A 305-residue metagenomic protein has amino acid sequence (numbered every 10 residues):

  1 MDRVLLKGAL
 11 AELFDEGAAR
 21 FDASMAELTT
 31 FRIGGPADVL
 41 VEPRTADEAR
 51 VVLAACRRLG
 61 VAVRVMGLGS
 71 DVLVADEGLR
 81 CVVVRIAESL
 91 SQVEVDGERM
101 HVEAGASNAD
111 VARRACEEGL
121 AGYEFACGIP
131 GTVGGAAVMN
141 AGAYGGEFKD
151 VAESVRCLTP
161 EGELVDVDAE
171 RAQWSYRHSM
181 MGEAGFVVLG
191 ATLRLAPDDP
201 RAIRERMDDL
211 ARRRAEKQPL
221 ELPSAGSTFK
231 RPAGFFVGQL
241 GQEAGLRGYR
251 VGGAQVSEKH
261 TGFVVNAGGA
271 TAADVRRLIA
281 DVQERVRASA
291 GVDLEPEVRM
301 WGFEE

Functional and structural regions predicted by a protein language model:
M1, L5, A26, R44-D47 (+11 more regions): Conserved active-site and cofactor/substrate-binding residues in soluble primary-metabolism enzymes
D2-V133, A143: Anion-binding (especially nucleotide phosphate/pyrophosphate-binding) glycine-rich loop and adjoining beta-alpha core
R20-F21, T29-T30, V72, L158-E305: Phosphate/pyrophosphate- and phosphate-bearing ligand-binding catalytic cores of soluble enzymes
D71-V72, A112-A115, Y123-C127, N140-E147 (+3 more regions): A generic local secondary-structure boundary/capping motif
R80-V82, E153, L189: Change "...and in nucleic-acid phosphodiester-cleaving endonucleases..." to "...and in nucleic-acid processing enzymes
S91-V93, E153-C157: Short polybasic amphipathic segments
